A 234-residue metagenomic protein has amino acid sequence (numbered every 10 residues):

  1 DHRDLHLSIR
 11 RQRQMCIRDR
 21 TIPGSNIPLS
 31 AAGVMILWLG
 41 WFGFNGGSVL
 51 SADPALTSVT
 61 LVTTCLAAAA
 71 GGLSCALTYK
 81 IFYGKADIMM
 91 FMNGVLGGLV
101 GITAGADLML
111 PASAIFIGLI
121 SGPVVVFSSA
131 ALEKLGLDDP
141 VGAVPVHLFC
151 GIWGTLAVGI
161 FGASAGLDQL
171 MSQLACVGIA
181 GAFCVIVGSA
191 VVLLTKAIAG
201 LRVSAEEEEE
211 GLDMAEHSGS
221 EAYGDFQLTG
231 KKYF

Functional and structural regions predicted by a protein language model:
D1-R13, I17: Single conserved hydrophobic/aromatic residue that forms the stacking wall/gate of nucleotide- or nucleobase-binding
R11, V34, W38-F42, G46 (+7 more regions): Transmembrane alpha-helical segments of multi-pass membrane transport proteins and ion-pumping complexes
D19-R20, T195-F234: Extramembrane terminal tails and long inter-domain/linker segments of multi-pass membrane proteins
R20-I27, A52-T63, A112, A175: Interfacial loop-to-helix junctions that mark the boundaries of transmembrane helices in multi-pass membrane
G24-P28, K85-L96, V141-V146: Cytoplasmic-side transmembrane-helix entry/capping segments in multi-pass membrane proteins
G47-L56, T103-S113: Helix-coil boundary and interhelical linker segments in multi-pass alpha-helical membrane proteins
A55-L56, T60, A165-A182: Structural signal for the N-terminal portions of transmembrane helices and their immediately preceding loop/interface
T57-A69, L110-S121: Structural signature of hydrophobic alpha-helical transmembrane segments
